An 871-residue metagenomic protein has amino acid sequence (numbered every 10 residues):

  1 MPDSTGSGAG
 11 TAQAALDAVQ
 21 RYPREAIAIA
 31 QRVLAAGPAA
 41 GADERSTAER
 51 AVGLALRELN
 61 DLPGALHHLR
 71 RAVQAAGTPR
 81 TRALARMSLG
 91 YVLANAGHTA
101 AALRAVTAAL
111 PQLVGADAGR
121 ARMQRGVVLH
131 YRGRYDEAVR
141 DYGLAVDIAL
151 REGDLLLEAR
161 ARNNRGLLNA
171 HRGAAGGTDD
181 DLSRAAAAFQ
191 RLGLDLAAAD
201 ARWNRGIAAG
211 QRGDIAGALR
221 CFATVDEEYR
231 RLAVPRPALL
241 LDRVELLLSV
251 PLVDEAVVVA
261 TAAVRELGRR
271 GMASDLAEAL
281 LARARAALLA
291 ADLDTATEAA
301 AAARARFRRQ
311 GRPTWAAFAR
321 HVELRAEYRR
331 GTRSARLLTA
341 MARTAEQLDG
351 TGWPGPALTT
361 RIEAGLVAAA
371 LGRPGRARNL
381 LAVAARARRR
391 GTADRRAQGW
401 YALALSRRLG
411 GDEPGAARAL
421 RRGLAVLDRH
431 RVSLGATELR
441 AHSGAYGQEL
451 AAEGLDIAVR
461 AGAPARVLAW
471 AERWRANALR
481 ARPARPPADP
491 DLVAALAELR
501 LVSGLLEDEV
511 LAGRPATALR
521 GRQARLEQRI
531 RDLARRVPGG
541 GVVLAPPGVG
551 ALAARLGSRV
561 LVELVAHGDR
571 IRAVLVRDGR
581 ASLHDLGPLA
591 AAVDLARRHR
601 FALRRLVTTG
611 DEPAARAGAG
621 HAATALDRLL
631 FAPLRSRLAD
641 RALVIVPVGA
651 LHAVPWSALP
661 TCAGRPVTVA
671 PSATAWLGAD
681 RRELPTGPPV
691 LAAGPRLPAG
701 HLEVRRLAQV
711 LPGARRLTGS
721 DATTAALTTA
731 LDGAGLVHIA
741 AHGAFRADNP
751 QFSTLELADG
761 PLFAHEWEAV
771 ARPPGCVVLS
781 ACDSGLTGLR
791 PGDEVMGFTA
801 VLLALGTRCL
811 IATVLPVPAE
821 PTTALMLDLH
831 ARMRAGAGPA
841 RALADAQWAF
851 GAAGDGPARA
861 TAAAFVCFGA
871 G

Functional and structural regions predicted by a protein language model:
P2-T5, A382, E413-C662, R682-V690: Amphipathic alpha-helical protein-protein interaction segments
A9, T47, L84-R86, R120 (+13 more regions): Residue register of alpha-helical TPR repeats
A15-L16, L54, Y91, V127 (+8 more regions): Residue-level recognition of tetratricopeptide repeat
R21, N60, G97, G133 (+9 more regions): Residue-level detector of the short coil/turn that links helix A to helix B within each tetratricopeptide repeat
L34-A35, R70-Q74, T107-Q112, G143-D154 (+8 more regions): Amphipathic alpha-helical segments of tetratricopeptide repeats
P547-T609, P613-G871: Catalytic cores of enzymes
